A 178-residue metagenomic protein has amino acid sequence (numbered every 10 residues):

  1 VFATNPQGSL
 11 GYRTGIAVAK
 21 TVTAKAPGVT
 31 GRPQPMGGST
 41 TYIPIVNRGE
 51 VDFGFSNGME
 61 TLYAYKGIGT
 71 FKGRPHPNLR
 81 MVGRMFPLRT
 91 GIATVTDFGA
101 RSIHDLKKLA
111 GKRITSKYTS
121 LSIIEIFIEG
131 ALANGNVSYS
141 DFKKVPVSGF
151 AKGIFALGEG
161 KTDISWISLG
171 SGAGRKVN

Functional and structural regions predicted by a protein language model:
V1-K25, V29-R32, L88-E159: Bilobed "Venus flytrap"/periplasmic-binding protein-like clamshell domains and structurally analogous long
N5, N47, N57, N78 (+2 more regions): Detector for Asparagine
I16-T21, R32-G73, I92, A151-A156 (+2 more regions): Pocket-flanking alpha-helical
G28-R32, T41, M59-Y63, M81-R84 (+3 more regions): Short, surface-exposed, polar/charged, turn-prone segments marking secondary-structure boundaries
G67, N78-M81, D105: Glycine-rich, flexible loop/turn motifs
G73-T90: A structural signal for short loop-to-beta-strand junctions that line the ligand-binding cleft of periplasmic/secreted
